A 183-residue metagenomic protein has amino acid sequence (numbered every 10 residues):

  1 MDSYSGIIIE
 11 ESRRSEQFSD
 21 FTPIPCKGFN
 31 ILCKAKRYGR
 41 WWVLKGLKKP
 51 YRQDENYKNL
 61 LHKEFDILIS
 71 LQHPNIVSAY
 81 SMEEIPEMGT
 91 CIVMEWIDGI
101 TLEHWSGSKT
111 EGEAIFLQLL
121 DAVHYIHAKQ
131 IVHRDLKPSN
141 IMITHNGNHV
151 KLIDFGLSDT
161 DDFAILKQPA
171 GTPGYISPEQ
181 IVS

Functional and structural regions predicted by a protein language model:
K45-P50: Conserved beta3-strand ATP-binding lysine motif
Y51-S70: AlphaC helix of the eukaryotic protein kinase fold
S78-M88: Short beta-strand micro-motifs within the conserved protein kinase catalytic domain, predominantly in the N-lobe
E87-I100: Conserved short submotifs of the Hanks-type protein kinase catalytic core that shape the nucleotide-binding pocket
I115-F116: Activation segment signature within eukaryotic-like protein kinase domains
D121-I131: Protein kinase catalytic-loop region centered on the HRD/HxD motif
K167-E179: Conserved activation segment of eukaryotic-like protein kinases, specifically the C-terminal portion of the activation
